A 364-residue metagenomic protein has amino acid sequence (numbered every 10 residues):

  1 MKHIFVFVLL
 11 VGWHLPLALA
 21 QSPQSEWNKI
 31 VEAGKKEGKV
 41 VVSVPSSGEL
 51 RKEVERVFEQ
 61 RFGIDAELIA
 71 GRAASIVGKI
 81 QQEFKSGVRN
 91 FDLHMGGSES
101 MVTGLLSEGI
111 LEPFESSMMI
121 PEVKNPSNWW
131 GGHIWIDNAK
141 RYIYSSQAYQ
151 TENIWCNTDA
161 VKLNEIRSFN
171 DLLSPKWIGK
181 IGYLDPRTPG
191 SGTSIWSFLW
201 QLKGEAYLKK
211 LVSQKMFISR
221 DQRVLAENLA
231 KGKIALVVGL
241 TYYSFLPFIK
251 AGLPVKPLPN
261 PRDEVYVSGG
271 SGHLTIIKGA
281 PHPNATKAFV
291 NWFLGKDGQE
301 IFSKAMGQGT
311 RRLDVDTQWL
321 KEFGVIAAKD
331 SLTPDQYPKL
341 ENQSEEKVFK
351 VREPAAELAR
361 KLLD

Functional and structural regions predicted by a protein language model:
M1-E37: Short, low-complexity disordered leader/linker segments with a strong preference for bacterial N-terminal type II
P23, S331-D364: Conserved C-terminal helix/tail region of periplasmic/extracytoplasmic solute-binding proteins
Q24-K35, K39-D65: Short, polar/charged alpha-helical segment
V41-E55, E67-Q81, R89-A226, A230 (+1 more regions): Extracytoplasmic ligand-binding site segments that recognize negatively charged/polar headgroups
G87-G96, I218, A235-T241, K256-P257: Paired acidic/hydrophobic, glycine-rich loop segments that form the ligand-binding mouth/hinge of periplasmic-binding
M101-G104, L236-K256: A ligand-binding cleft/hinge motif common to bilobed small-molecule-binding domains
L208-V212, F217-S219, G252-A280, K321-G324: Periplasmic-binding protein-like
G272-K339: Mature extracytoplasmic/periplasmic domains
